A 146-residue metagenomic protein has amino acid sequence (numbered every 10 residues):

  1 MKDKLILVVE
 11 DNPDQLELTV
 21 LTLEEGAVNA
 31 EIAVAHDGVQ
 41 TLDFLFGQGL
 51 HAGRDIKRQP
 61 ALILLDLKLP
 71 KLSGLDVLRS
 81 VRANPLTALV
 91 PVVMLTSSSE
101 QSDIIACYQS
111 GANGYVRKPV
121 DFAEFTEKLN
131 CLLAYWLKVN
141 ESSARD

Functional and structural regions predicted by a protein language model:
K2-D3, V28-N29, R58-A61, L86-P91: His-Asp phosphorelay/catalytic-motif detector in bacterial-type signaling
K4-D14, T19-E24, I63: Conserved acidic segment of CheY-like receiver
V20, V34-L62: Acidic, metal-coordinating helix/loop segments flanking the phosphotransfer/catalytic sites of two-component signaling
Q40, V120-L133, E141-R145: C-terminal output helix
D66, T96: Active-site residues of response regulator receiver
P70, E100: The feature encodes the CheY-like receiver
N113: Short, glycine/charged-rich "phosphate-handling" switch motifs in NTP-dependent and phosphotransfer domains
